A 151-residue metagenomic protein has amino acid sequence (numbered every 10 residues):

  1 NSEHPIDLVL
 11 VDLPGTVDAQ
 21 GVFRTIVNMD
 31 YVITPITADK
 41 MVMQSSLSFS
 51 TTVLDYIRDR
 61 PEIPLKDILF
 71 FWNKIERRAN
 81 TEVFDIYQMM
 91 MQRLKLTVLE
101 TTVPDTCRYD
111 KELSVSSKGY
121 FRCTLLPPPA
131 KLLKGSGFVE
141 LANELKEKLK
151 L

Functional and structural regions predicted by a protein language model:
S2-V22: Switch II (G3) loop of P-loop NTPases
V11, T34, F70-W72: Structural beta-sheet core signal
T16-D18, K40-V42, Y56, R78: Catalytic P-loop NTPase motifs of RecA-like helicase/translocase cores
Q20-K40: Inter-motif core of Ras-like GTPase G domains
S46-E62: Conserved C-terminal guanine-recognition region of P-loop GTPase G domains, centered on the G4
E76-C123: Beta-strand-loop-alpha "switch" segments that mediate conformational coupling across diverse proteins
K111-L141: C-terminal boundary of histidine-terminating zinc-finger modules
L145-L151: Short, hydrophobic alpha-helical segments
